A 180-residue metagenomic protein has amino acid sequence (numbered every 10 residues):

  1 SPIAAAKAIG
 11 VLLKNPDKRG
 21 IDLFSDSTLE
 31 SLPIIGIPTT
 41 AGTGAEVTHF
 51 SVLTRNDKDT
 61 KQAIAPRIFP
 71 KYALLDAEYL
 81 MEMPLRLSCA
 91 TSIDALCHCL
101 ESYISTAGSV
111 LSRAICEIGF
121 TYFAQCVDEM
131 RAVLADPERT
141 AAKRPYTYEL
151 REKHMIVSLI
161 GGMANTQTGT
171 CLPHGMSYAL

Functional and structural regions predicted by a protein language model:
S1, G42-G44, S92, G162 (+1 more regions): Glycine-centered flexibility sites
S1-A77: Glycine/threonine-rich beta-strand-loop-alpha-helix active-site module that forms ligand/phosphate-binding
P33, T39-A41, C116, S158-L159 (+2 more regions): Generic detector of intrinsically disordered, low-complexity, polar/charged segments
P38, L96, H174: Short, conserved catalytic/metal-binding motifs centered on acidic residues
F50-Q167: Carboxylate- and glycine-rich phosphate/diphosphate-binding segment that chelates Mg2+/Mn2+
T168-L180: C-terminal catalytic subdomain
